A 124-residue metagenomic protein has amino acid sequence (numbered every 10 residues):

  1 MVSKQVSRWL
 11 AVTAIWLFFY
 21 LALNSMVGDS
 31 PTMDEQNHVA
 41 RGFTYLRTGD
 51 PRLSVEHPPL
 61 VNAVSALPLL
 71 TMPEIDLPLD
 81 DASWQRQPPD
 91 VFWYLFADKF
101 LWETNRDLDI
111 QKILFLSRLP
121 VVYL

Functional and structural regions predicted by a protein language model:
M1-L21, L116, P120-L124: Start-transfer (signal-anchor) and selected internal transmembrane alpha helices of multi-pass inner/ER membrane
F19-Y20, M26-V27, G49-D50, I110: Alpha-helical hydrophobic/aromatic positions enriched in membrane-embedded helices and signal peptides
Y20-Q36, P73-D80: Helix-to-loop transition at the C-terminal end of transmembrane segments
V27-A40, P51-V64: Extracytoplasmic catalytic/substrate-binding loops of multi-pass membrane glycan-assembly enzymes
M33-T44, D80-Q87: Extracytoplasmic catalytic-loop and juxtamembrane helix elements of membrane-embedded, polyprenol/dolichol-linked
R52-P120: Interfacial juxtamembrane loops and adjacent helix segments that form the catalytic/substrate-binding surfaces
